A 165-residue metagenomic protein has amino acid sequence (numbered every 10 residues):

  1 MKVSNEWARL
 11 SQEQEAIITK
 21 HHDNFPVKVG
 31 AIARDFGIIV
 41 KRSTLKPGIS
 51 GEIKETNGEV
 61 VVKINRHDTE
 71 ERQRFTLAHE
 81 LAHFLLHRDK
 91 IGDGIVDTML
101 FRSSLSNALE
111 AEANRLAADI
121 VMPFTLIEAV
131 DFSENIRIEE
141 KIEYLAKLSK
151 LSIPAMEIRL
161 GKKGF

Functional and structural regions predicted by a protein language model:
M1-F165: Active-site hotspot residues in diverse enzymes, especially metal/ion-binding acidic/histidine motifs
